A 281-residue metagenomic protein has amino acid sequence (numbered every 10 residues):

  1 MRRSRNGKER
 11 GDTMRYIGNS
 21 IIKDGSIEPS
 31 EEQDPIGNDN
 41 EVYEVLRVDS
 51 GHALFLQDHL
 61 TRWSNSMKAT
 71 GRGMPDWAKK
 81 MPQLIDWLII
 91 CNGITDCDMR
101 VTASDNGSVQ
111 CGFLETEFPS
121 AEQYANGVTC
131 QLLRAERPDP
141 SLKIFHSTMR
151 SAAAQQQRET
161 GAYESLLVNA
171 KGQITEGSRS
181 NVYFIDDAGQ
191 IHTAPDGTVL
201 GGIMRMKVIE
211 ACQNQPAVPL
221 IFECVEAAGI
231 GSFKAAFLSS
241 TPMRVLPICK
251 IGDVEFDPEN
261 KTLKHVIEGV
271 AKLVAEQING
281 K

Functional and structural regions predicted by a protein language model:
R2, G11-I90, S104, S108-K281: Helix-start/capping segments and mature chain N-termini
I94-V101: Ordered, amphipathic secondary-structure segments that act as subunit-interaction surfaces in large macromolecular
